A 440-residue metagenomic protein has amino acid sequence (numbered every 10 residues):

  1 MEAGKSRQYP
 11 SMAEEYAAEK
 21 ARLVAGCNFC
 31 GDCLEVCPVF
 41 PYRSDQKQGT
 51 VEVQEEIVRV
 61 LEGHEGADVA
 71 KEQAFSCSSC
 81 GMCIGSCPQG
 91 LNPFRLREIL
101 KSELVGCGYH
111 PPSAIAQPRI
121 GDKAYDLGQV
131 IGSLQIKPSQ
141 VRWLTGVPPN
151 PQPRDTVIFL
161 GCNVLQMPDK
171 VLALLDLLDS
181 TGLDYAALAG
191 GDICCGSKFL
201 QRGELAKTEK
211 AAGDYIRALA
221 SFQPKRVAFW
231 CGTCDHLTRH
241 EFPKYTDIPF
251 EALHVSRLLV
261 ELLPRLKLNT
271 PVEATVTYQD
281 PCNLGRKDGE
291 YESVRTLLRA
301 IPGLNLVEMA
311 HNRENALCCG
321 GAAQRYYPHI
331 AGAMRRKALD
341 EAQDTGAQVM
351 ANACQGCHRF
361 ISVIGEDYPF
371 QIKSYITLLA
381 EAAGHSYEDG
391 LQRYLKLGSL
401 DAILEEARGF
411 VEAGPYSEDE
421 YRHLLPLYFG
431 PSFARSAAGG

Functional and structural regions predicted by a protein language model:
M1-E35, V39, E56, C80 (+9 more regions): Iron-sulfur (Fe-S) cluster-binding modules
G4, V24-D32, P38-F75, A206 (+3 more regions): Hydrophobic scaffolds flanking metal-cofactor catalytic centers in soluble metalloenzymes
A21-V24, Q54-D235, E241-F242, K396-G440: Iron-sulfur-cluster electron-transfer modules
V24-Y42, F75-L91, L160-N163, G191-R202 (+4 more regions): Local cysteine-cluster metal-coordination motifs and their immediate loop/turn environment, predominantly Fe-S cluster
A189-G191, S256, A310, I376: Residues at the C-termini of beta-strands that transition into short coil/loop
C194, L258-L262, E314-A316, L378-A383: A short acidic, often aromatic-flanked loop/helix-cap motif at beta-alpha or helix-coil junctions that lines enzyme
Q201-K210, H329-D340: Glycine-rich, anion-gripping cofactor-binding loops and their flanking helix/strand elements in enzyme active sites
V227, A252-E261: Catalytic core of nucleotide-activated saccharide and alditol-phosphate transferases
